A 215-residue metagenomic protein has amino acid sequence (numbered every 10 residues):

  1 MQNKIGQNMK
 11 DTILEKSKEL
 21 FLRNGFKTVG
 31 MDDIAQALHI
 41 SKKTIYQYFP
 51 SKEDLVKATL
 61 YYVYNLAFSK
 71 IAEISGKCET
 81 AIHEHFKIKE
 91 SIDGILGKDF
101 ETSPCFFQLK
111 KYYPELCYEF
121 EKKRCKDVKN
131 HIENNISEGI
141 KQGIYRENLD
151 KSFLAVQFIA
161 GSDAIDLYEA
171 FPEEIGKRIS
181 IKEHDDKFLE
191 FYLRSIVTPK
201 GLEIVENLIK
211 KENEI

Functional and structural regions predicted by a protein language model:
M1-N8, K210-I215: N-terminal intrinsically disordered/low-complexity leader segments
T12, K16, L20-D54, A58: Helix-turn-helix
A58, A72-E101, A155-F158, K182-D185: Hydrophobic alpha-helical connector segments
L60-F68: Short, basic, alpha-helical segments at the C-terminal edge of helix-turn-helix-like DNA-binding modules
G97, E101-N134, K141-I144, L149-F153: Short secondary-structure transition hinges
C105-Y113, P172-I175, N207-K211: Short linear capping/connector segments at secondary-structure termini
N134-Q142, I175-I215: C-terminal peripheral helix-coil segments that are non-catalytic and often amphipathic
A164-E169: Membrane-embedded alpha-helical segments of multi-pass transporters/permeases
